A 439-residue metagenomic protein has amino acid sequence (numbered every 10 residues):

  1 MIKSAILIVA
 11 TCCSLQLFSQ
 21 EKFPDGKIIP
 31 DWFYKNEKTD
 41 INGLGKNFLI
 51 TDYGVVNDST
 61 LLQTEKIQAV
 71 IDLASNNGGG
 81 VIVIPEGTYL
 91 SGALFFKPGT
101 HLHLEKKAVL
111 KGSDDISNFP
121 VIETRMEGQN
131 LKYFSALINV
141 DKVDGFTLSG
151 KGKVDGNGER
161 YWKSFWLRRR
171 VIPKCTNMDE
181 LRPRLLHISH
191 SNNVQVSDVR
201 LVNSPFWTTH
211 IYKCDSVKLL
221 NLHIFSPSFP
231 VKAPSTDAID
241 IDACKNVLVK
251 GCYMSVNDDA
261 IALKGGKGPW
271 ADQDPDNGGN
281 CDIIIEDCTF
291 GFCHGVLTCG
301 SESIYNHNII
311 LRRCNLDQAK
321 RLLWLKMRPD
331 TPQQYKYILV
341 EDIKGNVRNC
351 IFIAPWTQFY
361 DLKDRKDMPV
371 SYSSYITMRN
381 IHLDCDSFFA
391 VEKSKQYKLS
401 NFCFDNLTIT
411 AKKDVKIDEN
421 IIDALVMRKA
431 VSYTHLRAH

Functional and structural regions predicted by a protein language model:
M1-K22: Bacterial Sec-dependent N-terminal signal peptides
I50-V83: Acidic Gly/Asp/Thr-rich repetitive segments characteristic of extracellular carbohydrate-active and adhesion proteins
T64, G79-R125, L131-F134, K153-V154: N-terminal extracellular ligand-recognition/capping segment immediately after the signal peptide
G79, G92-A93, S113-D115, F134 (+11 more regions): Short glycine/acidic-rich loop motifs that flank beta-strands on beta-rich extracellular proteins
K106-K107, D144-K153, N192-N203, D215-S228 (+8 more regions): Right-handed parallel beta-helix
K111-S189, Q195-R200, P269-A271, K363-K366: Extracellular polysaccharide-degrading/modifying enzymes targeting complex plant/algal/animal polysaccharides
T434-H439: Conserved small/polar residues in nucleotide/adenosyl-binding loops
